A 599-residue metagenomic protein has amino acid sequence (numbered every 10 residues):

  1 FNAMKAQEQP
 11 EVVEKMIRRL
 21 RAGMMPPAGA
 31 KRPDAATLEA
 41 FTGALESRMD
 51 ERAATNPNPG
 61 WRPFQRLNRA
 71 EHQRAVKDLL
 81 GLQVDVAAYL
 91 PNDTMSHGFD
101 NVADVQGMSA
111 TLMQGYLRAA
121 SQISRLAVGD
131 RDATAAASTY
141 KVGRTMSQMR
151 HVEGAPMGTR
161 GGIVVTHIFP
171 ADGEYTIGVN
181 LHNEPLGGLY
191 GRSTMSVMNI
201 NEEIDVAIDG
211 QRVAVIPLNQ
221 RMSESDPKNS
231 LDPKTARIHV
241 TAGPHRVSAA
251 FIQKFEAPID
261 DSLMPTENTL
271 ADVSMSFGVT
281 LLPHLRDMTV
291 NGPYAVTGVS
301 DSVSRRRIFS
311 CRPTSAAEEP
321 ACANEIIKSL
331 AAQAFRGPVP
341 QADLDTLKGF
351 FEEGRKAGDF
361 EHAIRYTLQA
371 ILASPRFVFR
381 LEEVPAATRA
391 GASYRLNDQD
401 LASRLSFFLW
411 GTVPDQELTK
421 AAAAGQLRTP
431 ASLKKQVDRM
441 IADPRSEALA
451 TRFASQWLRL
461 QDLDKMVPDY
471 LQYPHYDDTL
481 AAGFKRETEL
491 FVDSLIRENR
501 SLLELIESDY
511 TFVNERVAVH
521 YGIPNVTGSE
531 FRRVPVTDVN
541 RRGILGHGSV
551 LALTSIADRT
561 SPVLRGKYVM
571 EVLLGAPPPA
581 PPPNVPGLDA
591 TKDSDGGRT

Functional and structural regions predicted by a protein language model:
K5-M24, A28, R32-T599: Low-complexity, glycine/serine/threonine/alanine-rich intrinsically disordered linker and propeptide segments
